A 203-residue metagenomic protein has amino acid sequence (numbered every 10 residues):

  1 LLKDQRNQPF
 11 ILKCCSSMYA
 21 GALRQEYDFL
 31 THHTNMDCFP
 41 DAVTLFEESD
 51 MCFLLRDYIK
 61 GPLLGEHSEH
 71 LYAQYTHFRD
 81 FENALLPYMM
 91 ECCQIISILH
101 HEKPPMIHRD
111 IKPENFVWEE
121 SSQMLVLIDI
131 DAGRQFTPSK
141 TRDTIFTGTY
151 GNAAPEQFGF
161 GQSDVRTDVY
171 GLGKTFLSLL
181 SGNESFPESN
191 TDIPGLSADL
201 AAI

Functional and structural regions predicted by a protein language model:
L1-D28: ATP-binding glycine-rich loop module of kinase domains
D41-C52: Short beta-strand micro-motifs within the conserved protein kinase catalytic domain, predominantly in the N-lobe
D50-L63, H67: Conserved short submotifs of the Hanks-type protein kinase catalytic core that shape the nucleotide-binding pocket
H100-E119: Catalytic-loop of the protein kinase fold
R142-E156: Conserved activation segment of eukaryotic-like protein kinases, specifically the C-terminal portion of the activation
D168: Conserved catalytic-loop aspartate of Hanks-type protein kinases
